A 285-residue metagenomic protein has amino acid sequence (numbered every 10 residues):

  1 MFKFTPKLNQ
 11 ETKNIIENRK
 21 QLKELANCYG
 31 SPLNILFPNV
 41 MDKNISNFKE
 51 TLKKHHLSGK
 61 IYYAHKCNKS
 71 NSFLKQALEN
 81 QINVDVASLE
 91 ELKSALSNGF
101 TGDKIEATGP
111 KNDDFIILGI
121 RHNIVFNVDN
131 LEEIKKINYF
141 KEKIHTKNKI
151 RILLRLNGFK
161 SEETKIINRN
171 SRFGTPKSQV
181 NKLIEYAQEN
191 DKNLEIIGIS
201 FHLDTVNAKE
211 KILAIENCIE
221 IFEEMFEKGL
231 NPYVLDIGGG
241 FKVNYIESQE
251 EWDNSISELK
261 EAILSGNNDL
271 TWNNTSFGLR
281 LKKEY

Functional and structural regions predicted by a protein language model:
M1-I150, E189-D191, E195, E227: A charged N-terminal "starter" segment
G30-P32, G102, R121-V125, T164-T175 (+1 more regions): Glycine-rich tight-turn/loop motif centered on a GG-T
S70, E91-K93, D113-I116, G158-S171 (+2 more regions): Conserved radical SAM core fold
A87-E90, T108-K111, K149-E163, I196-F201 (+1 more regions): Non-cysteine beta-strand/loop elements that form the S-adenosyl-L-methionine
N127-K136, R169-Q179, T205-E216, Y245-I246: Active-site glycine- and acidic-residue-rich loops that bind and position anionic ligands or nucleotide-like cofactors
K141-E142, K149-I150, T164-V180: Rossmann-like NAD(P)H-binding beta-loop-alpha module
V180-D191, G198: Conserved beta-alpha junction segments in alpha/beta enzyme cores
A208, L213-Y285: C-terminal active-site-proximal or functional interface alpha/beta core segments in diverse enzymes
